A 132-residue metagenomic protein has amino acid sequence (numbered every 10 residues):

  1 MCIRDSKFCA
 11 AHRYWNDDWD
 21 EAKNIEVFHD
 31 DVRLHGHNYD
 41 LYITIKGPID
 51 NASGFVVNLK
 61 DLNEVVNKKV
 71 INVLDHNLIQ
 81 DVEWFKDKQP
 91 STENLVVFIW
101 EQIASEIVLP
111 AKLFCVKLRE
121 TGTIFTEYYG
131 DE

Functional and structural regions predicted by a protein language model:
M1-E132: Charge-rich, low-complexity N-terminal segments
